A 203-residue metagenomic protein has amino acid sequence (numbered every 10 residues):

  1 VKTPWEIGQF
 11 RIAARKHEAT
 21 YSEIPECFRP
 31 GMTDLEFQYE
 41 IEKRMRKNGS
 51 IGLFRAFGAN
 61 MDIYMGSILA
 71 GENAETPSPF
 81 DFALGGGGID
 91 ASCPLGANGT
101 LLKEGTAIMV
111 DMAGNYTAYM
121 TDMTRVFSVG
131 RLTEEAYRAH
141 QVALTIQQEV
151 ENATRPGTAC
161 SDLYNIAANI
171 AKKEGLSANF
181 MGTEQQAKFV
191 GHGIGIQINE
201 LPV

Functional and structural regions predicted by a protein language model:
V1-V203: Active-site neighborhoods and metal-handling regions in enzymes and metal-associated proteins
